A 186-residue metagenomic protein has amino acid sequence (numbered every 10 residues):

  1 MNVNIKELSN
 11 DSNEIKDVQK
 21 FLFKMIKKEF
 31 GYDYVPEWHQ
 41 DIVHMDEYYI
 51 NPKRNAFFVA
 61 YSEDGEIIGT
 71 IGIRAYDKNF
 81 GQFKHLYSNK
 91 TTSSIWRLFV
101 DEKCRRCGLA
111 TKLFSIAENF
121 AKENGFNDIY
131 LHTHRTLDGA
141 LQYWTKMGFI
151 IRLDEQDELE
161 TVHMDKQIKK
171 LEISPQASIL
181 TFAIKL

Functional and structural regions predicted by a protein language model:
L8-N10: Conserved beta-strand termini and adjacent loop/short-helix elements that scaffold enzyme active sites in alpha/beta
S12-K16, K20-W96, D101, F114-I116 (+3 more regions): Acetyl-CoA-dependent GNAT
K24-K28, Y87-T91, N127-Y130, H134-L186: C-terminal "cap" of GNAT-fold acetyltransferases
K28, R106, N119-E123, I150: Conserved amphipathic alpha-helical interaction elements at protein-protein interfaces in regulatory, energy-coupling
I95-R97, R106-F114, A121: Glycine-rich acyl-CoA binding loop
D101-K103, C107, R135-T136: Active-site acidic-Proline motif in GNAT/NAT acetyltransferases
F114, A121-H132: Conserved GNAT acetyl-CoA-binding A-motif
